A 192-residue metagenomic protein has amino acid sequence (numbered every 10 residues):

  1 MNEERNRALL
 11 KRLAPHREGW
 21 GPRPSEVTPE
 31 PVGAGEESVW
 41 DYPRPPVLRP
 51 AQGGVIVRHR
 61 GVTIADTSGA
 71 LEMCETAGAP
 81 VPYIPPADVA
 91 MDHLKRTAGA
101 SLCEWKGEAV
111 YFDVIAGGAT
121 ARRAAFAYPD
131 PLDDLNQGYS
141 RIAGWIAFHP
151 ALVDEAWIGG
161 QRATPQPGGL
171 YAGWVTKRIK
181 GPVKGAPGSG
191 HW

Functional and structural regions predicted by a protein language model:
M1-W192: Terminal leader/tail segments of proteins
